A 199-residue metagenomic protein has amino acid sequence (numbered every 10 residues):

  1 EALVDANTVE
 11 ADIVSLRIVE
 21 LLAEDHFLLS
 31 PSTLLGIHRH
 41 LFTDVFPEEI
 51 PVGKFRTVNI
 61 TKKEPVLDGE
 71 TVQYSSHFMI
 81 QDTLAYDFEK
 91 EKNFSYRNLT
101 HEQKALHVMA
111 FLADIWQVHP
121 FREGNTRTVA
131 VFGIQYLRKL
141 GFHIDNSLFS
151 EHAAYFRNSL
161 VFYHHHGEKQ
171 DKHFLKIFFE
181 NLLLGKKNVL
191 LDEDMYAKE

Functional and structural regions predicted by a protein language model:
E1-E199: FIC/Doc superfamily catalytic core
